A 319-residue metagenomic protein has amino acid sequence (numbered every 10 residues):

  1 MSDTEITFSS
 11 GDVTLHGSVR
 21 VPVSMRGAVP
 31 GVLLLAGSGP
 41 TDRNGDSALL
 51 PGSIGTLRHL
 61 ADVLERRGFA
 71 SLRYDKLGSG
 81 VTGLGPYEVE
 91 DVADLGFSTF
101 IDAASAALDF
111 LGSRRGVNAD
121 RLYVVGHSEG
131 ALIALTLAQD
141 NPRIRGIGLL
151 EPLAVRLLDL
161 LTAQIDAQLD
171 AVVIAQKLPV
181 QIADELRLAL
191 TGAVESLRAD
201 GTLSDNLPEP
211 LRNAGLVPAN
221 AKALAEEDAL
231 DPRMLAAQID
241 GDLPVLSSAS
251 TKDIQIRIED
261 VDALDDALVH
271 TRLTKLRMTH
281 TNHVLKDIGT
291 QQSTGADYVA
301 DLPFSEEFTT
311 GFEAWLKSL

Functional and structural regions predicted by a protein language model:
M1-G27: N-terminal cap/lid segment of alpha/beta-hydrolase-fold proteins
S24-A28, V32-V63: Short, surface-exposed "cap/lid" segments of acyl-processing enzymes
V92-R114: Alpha/beta-hydrolase active-site loop
A106, F110-G116, D120-L169: Primarily recognizes the serine-hydrolase "nucleophile elbow" in alpha/beta-hydrolase and SGNH/GDSL folds
G148-Q238: Accessory cap/linker subdomain of secreted extracellular hydrolases
S247-A249: Short beta-strand/loop motif that positions the catalytic acidic residue of the alpha/beta-hydrolase fold
I254-D260: Conserved alpha/beta-hydrolase "acid-adjacent" motif
V284, T290-L319: Catalytic active-site module of serine/aspartate enzymes centered on a nucleophile-bearing elbow/loop
